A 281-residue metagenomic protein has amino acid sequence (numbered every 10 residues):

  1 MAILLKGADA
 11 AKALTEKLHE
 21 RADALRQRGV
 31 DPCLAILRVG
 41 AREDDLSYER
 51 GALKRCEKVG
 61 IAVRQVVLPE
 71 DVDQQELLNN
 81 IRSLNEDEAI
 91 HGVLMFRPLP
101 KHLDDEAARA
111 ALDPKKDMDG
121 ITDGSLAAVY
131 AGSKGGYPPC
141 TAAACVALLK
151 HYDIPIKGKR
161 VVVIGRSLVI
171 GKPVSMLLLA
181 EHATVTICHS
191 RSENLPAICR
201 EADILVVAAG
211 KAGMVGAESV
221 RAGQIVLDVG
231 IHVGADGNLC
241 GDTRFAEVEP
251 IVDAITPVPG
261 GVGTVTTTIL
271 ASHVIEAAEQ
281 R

Functional and structural regions predicted by a protein language model:
M1-V30: Positively charged, low-complexity intrinsically disordered leader regions
D31-G40: Short beta-strand segments enriched in small/hydrophobic residues
V39-L53, G136-I225, G234, N238-E249: Glycine-rich phosphate/diphosphate-binding loop of Rossmann-like nucleotide-binding domains
C56-E70, V185-I187: Short beta-strand elements in bilobed, periplasmic/extracellular small-molecule ligand-binding domains
E76-E88: Short, well-structured alpha-helical segments in soluble
G92-I156: Anion-binding alpha/beta catalytic cores of soluble intermediary-metabolism enzymes, centered on
F96, A208-A209, V229: Short, well-ordered coil/turn residues at beta-beta hairpins and beta-strand->alpha-helix junctions within
E106-L126, G230-R281: Rossmann-fold NAD(P)-binding glycine/threonine-rich loop
